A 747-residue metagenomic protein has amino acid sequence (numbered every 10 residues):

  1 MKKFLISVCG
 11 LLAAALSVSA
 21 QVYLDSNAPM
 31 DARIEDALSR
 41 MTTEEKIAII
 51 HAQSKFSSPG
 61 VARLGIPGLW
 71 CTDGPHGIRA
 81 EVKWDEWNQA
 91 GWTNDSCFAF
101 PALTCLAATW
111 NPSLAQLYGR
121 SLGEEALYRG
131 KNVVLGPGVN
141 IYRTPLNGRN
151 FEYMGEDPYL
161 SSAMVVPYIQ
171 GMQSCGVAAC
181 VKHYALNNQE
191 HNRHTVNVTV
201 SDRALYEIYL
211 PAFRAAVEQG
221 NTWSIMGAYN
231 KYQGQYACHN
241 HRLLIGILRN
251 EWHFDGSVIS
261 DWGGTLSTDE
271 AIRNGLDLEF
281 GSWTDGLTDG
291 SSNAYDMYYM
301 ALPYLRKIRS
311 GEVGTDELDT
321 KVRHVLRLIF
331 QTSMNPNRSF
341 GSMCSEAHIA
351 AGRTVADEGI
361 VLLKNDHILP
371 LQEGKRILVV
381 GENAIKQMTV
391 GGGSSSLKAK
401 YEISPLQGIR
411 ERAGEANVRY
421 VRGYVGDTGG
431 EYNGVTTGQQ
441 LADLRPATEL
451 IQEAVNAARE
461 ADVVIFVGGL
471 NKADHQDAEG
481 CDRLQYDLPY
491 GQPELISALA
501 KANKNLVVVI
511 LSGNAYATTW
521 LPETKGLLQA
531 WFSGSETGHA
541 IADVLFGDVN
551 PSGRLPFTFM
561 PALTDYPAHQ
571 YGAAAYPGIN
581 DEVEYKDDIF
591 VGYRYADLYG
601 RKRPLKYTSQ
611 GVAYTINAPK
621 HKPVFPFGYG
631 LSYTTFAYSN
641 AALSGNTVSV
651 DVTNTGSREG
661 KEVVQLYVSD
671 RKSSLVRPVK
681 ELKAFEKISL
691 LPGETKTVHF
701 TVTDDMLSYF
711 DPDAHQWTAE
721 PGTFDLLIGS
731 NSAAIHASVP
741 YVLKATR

Functional and structural regions predicted by a protein language model:
M1-V22: Bacterial Sec-dependent N-terminal signal peptides
A20-P712, Q716-A733, P740: Glycoside hydrolase catalytic-domain context in secreted enzymes
P740-T746: Short beta-strand edge segments in extracellular beta-sheet folds
